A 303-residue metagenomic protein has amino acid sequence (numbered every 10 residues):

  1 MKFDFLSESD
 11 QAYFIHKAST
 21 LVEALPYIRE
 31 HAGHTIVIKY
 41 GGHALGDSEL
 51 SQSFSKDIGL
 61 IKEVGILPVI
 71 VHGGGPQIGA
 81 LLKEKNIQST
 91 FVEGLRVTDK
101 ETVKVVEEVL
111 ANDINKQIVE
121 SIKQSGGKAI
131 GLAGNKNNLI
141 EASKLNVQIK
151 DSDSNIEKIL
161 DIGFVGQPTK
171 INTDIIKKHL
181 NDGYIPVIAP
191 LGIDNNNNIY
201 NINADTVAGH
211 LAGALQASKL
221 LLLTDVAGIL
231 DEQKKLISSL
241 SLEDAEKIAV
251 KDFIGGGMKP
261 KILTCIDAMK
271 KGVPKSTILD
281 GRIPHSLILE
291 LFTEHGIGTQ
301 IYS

Functional and structural regions predicted by a protein language model:
M1-R282, L289, T293-H295, Y302-S303: Nucleotide/pyrophosphate-binding catalytic subdomain
